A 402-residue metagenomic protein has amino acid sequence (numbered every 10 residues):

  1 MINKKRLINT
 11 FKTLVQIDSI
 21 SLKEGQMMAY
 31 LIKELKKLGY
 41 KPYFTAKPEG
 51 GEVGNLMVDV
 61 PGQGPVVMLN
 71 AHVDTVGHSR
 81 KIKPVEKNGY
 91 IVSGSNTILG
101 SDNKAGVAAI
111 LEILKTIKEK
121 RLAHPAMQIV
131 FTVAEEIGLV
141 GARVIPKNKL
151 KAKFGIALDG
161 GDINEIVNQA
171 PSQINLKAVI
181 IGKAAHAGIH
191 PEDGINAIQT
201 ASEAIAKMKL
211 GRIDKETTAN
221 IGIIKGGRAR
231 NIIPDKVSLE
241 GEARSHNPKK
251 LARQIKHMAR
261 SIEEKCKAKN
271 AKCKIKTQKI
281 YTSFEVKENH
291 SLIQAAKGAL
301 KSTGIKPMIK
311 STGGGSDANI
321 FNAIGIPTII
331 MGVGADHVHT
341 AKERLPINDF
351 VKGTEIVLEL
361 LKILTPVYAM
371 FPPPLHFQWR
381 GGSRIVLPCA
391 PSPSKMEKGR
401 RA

Functional and structural regions predicted by a protein language model:
M1-G25, K279, D336-T340: N-terminal capping segment at the start of a domain
L7, I224, D235, I305-V367: Zn-dependent metallopeptidase/amidohydrolase metal-coordination segment
I20-P65: A non-catalytic alpha/beta surface segment that caps or lines the substrate-entry region of metallo-dependent hydrolase
M28, G64-A126, F131, E136 (+2 more regions): Active-site metal-coordination/substrate-binding segment of hydrolases, especially metallo-dependent peptidases
R80-I82, K87-T97, A134-K267, C273-T282 (+2 more regions): Midchain, well-structured core segments that form catalytic/ion-binding scaffolds
K115-Q128, M208-T217, V367-Y368: Phosphate-handling active-site elements
E119, S261-K279, Y368-F371, L375-G381 (+1 more regions): Short, basic, low-complexity termini and linkers enriched in Ser/Thr/Gly/Pro that act as targeting/leader peptides
F284-G298: Short, low-order "capping/linker" segments at domain edges
